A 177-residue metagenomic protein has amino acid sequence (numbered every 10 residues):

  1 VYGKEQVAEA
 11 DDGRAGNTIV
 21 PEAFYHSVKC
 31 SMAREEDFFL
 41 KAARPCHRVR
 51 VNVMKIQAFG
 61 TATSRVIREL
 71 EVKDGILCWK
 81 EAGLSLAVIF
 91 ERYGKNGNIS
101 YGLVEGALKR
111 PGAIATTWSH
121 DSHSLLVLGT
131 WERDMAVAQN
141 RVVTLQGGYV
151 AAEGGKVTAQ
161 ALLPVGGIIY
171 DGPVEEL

Functional and structural regions predicted by a protein language model:
V1-L177: Active-site microenvironment of metallo-dependent hydrolases
